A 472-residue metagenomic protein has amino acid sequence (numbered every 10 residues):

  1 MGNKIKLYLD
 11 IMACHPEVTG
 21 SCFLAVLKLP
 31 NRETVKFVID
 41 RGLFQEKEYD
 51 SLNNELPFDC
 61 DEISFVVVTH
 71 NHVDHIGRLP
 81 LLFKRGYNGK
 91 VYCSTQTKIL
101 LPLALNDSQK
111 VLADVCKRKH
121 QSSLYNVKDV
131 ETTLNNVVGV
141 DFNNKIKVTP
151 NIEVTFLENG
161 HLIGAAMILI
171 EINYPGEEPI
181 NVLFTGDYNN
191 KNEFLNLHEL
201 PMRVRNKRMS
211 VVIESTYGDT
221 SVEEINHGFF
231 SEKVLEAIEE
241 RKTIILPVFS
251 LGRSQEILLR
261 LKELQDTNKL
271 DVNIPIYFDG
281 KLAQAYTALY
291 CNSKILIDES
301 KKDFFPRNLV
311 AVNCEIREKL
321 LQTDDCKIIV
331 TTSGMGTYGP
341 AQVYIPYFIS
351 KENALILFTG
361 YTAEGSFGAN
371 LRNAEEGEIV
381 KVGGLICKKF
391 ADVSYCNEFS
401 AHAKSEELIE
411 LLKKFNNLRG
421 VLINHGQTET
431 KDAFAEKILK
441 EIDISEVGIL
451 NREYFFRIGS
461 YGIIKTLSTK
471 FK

Functional and structural regions predicted by a protein language model:
G2-K4, A104-L105, I423, E436-E441 (+2 more regions): Amphipathic alpha-helical heptad-repeat segments
G2-V67, H72, I76, L81-E256 (+2 more regions): His/Asp/Glu-rich metal-coordinating catalytic cores of metallo-dependent phosphodiesterases/hydrolases acting on
Y49-D50, F194-V211, T362-K388: Short, compositionally biased "basic patch" segments
S64, M209, K327, A354 (+1 more regions): Conserved acidic residues
N135-F142, R307-E315, G448: Short acidic-hydrophobic, aromatic-tinged amphipathic segments that line or gate anion-handling sites
S231-F367, N424: Hard-cation-handling environments
T331, S400-F434, I438: C-terminal, well-structured subdomains that either form a transmembrane helix-short loop-helix hairpin in multi-pass
V380-L411: Generic long, charged, amphipathic alpha-helical segments
